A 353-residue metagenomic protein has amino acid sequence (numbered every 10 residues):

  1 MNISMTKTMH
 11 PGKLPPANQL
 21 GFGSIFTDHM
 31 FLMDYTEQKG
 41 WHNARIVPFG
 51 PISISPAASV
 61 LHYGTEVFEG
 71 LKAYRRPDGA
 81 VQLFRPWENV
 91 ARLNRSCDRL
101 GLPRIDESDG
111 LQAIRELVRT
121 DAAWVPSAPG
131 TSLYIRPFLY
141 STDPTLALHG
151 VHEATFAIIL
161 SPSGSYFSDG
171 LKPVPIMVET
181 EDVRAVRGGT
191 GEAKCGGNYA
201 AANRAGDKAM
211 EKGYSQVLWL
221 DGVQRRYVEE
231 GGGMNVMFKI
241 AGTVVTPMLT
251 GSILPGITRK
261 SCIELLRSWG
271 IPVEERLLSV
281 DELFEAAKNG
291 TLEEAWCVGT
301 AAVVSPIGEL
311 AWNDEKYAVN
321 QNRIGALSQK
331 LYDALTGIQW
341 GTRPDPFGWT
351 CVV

Functional and structural regions predicted by a protein language model:
M1-L117, F138, T145-V353: Helix-start/capping segments and mature chain N-termini
E107-D109, L117-G130: Charged, gly/pro-rich active-site loop segments
P126-R136, Y140: Extended, Lys/Arg-enriched charged tracts that mediate electrostatic binding to polyanionic substrates
